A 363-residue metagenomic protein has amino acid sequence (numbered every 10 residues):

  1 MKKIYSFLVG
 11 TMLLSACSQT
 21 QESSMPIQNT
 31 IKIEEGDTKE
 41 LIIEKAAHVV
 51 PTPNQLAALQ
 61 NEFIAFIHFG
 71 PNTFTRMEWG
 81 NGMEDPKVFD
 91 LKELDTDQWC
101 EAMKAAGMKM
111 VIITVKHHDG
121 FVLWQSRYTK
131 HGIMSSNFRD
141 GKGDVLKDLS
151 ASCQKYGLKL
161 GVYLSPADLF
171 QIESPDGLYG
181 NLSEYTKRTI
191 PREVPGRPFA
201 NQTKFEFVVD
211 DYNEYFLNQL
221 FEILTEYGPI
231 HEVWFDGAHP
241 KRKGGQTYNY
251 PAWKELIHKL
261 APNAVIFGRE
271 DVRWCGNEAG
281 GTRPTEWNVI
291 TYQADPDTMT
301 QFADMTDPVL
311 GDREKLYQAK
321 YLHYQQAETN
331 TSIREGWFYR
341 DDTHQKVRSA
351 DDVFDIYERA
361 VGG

Functional and structural regions predicted by a protein language model:
K2-L8: Sec-dependent signal peptide recognition, specifically the positively charged N-region followed immediately by
T11-M12: Repetitive helical segments and hydrophobic/amphipathic motifs
S15-A16: C-terminal motif of bacterial Sec signal peptides marking the signal peptidase cleavage site
S23-G363: Mature catalytic domains of secreted/periplasmic carbohydrate-active enzymes
